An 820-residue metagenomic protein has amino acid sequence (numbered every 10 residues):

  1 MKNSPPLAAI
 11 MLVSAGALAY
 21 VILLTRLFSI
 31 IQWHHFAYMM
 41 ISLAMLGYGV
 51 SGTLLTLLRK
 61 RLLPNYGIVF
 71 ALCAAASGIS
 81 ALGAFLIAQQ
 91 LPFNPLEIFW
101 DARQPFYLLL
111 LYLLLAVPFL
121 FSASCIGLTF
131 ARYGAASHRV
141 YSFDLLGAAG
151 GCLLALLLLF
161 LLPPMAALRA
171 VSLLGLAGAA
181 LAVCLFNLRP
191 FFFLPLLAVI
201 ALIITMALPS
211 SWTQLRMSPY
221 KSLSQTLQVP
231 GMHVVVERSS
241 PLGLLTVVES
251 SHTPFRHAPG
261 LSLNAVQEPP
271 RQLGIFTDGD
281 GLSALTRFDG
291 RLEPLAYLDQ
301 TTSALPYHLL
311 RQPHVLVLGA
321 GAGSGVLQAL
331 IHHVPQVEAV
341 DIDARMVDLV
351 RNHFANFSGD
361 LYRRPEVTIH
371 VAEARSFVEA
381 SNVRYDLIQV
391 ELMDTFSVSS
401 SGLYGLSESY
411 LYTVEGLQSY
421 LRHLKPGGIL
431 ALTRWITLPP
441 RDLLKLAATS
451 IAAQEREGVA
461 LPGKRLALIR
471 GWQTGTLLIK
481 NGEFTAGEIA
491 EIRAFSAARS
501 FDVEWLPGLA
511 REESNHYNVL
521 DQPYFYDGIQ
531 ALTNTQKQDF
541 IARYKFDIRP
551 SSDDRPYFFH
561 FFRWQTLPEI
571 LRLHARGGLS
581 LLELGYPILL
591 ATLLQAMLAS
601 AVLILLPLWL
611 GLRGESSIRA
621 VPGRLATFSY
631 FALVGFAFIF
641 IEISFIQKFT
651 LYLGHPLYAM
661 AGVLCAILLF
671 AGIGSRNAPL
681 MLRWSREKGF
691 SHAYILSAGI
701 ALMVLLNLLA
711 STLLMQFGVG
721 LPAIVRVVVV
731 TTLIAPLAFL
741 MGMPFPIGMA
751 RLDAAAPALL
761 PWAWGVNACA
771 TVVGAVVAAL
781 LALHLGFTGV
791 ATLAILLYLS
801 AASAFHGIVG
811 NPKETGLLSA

Functional and structural regions predicted by a protein language model:
M1-A820: Alpha-helical transmembrane segments of multi-pass membrane proteins
